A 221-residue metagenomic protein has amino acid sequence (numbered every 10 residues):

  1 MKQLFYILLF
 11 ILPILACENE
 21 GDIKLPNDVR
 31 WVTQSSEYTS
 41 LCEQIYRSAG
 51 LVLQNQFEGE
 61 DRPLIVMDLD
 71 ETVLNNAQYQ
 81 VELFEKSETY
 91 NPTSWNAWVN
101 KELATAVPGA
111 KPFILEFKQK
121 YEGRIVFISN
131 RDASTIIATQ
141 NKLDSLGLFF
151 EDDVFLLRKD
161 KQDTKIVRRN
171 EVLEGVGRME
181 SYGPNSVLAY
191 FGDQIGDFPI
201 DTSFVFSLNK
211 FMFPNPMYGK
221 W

Functional and structural regions predicted by a protein language model:
L4-P13: Sec-dependent N-terminal signal peptides
L15-M67: Non-catalytic pre-domain segments flanking phosphatase-related domains
S36, D132-W221: C-terminal cap/substrate-recognition subdomain and adjoining C-terminal extension of metal-dependent phosphatase-like
Y38-I45, A49, A106, A110-F113 (+3 more regions): Stable alpha-helical elements in mature extracytoplasmic
S48, V52-G59, T72, N76 (+5 more regions): Structured segments of extracytoplasmic/periplasmic soluble domains in secreted or envelope-associated proteins
Q54-L64, L69, V73-T105, P112: Active-site neighborhood of HAD-like aspartate-dependent phosphohydrolases
F57-I65, E122-N130, V154-F155, E180-G183: Surface-exposed patches in mature extracellular/periplasmic domains of secreted proteins
N96-V126, A133-I136: Short, acidic loop-to-helix structural element flanking the phosphoryl-transfer center in phosphate-processing enzymes
